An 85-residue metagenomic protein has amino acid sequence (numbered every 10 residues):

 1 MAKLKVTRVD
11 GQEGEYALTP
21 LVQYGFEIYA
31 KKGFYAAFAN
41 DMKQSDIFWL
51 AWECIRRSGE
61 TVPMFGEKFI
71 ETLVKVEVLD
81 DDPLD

Functional and structural regions predicted by a protein language model:
M1-E15, P20-W52, R56-D85: Charged interaction scaffolds used for protein-protein
